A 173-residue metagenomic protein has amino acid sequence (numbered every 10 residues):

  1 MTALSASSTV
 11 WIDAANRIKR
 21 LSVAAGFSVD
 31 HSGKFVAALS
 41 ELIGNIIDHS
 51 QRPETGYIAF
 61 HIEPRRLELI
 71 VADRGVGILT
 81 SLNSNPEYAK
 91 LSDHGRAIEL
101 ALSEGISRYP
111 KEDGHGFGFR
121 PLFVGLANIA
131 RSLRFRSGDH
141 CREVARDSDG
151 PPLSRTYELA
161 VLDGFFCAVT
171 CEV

Functional and structural regions predicted by a protein language model:
M1-S28, P86-I106, V124: Helix-loop-beta hinge of the Bergerat
S8-A24, S28-S40, E63-V76: A short mid-domain helix/strand-loop element embedded in enzyme catalytic domains that forms or borders the active-site
A14-A15, V36-S40, D48-S50, E112-H115 (+1 more regions): A short linear-motif detector with a strong N-terminal bias
N16, S40, G44, L69 (+3 more regions): Internal, well-ordered alpha-helical scaffold/interface segments that support domain packing or protein-protein contacts
F27-E63, R120-L126: Conserved ATP-binding N-box helix of the HATPase_c
N45-N85, D149-T156: ATP-lid-like helix-loop hinge signature
Y88-S92, L100-V173: Flexible, glycine-/charge-rich segments associated with ATP-binding catalytic modules
